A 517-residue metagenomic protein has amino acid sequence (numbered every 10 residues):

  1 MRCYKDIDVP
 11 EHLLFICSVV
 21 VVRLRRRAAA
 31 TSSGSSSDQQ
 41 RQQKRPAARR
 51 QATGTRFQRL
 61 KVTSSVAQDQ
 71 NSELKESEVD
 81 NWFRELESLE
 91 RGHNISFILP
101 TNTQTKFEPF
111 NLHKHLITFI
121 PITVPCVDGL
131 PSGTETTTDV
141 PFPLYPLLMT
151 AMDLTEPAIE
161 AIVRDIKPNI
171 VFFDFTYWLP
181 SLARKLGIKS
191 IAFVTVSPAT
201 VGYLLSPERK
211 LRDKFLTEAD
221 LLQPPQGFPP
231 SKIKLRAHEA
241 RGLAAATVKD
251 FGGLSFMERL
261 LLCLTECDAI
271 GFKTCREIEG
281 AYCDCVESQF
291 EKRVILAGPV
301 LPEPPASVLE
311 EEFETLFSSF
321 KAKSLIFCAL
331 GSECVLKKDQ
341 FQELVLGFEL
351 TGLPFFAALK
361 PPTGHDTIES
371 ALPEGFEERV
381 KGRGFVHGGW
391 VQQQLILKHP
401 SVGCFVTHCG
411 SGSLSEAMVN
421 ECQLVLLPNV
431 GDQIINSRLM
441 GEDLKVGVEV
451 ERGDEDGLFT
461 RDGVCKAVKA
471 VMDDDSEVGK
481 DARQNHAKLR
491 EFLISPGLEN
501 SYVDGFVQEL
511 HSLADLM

Functional and structural regions predicted by a protein language model:
E11, F15-S18, R59-L60, V66-M517: Glycosyltransferase specificity loop/lid
I16-T31: Long, compositionally biased low-complexity repeat segments characteristic of intrinsically disordered regions
A28-R41, A47-G54, L60-S65: Intrinsic disorder/low-complexity segments enriched in small, polar and charged residues
